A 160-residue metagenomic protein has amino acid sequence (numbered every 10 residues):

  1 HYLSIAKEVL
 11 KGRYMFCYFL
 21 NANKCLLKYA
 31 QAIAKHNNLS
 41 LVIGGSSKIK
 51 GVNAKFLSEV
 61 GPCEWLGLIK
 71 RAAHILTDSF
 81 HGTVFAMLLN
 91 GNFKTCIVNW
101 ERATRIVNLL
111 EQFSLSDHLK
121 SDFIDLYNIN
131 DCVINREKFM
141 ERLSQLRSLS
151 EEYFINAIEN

Functional and structural regions predicted by a protein language model:
H1-N160: Active-site anion-handling motifs in enzyme catalytic cores
